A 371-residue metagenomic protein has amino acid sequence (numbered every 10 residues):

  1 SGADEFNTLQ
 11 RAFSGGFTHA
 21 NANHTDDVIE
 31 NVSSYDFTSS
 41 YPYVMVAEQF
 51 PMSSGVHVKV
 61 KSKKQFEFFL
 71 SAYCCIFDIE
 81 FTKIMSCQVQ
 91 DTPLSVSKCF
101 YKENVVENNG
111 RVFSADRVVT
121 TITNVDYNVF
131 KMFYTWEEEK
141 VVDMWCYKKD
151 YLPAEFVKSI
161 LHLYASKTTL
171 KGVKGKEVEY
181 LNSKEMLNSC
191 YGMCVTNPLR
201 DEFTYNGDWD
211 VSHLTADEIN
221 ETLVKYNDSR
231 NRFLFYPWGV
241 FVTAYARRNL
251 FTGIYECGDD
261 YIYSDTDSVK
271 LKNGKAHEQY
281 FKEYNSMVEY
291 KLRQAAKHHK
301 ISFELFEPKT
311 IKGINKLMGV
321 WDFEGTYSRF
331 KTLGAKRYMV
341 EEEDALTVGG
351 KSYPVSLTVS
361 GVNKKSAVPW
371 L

Functional and structural regions predicted by a protein language model:
S1-L371: Conserved acidic
